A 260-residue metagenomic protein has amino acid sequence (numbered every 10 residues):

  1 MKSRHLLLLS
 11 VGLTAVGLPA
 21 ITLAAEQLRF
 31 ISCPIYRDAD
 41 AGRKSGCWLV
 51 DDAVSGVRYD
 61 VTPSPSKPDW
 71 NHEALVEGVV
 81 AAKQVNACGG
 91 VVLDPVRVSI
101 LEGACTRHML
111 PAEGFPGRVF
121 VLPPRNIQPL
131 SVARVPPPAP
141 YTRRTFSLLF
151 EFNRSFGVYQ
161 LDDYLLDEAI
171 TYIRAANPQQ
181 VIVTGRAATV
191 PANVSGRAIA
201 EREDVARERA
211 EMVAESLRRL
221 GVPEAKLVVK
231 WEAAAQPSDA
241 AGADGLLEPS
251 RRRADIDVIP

Functional and structural regions predicted by a protein language model:
M1-G12, G17-P138: N-terminal targeting leaders that direct proteins to extracytoplasmic destinations
F30, D162-L165, A169, R209 (+1 more regions): Stable alpha-helical elements in mature extracytoplasmic
I31-C33, L49, S147-L149, Q180-T184 (+2 more regions): Soluble periplasmic/extracytoplasmic beta-strand elements of cell-envelope proteins
G46, Q179-V181, V194, A225: Short beta-strand/loop motifs in extracellular/secreted proteins, especially within beta-sandwich accessory domains
A53-S55, V79-A81, N153, R186-A188 (+2 more regions): Solvent-exposed coil/turn segments that connect beta secondary-structure elements in extracytoplasmic/periplasmic
K67-D69, E73, R143, S155-D163 (+5 more regions): Solvent-exposed, acidic/flexible segments
Q84-V181, G245-L247, A254, P260: Periplasmic peptidoglycan-binding/tethering modules of Gram-negative envelope proteins
A187-P260: Periplasmic OmpA-like peptidoglycan-binding domain that tethers envelope proteins to the cell wall
